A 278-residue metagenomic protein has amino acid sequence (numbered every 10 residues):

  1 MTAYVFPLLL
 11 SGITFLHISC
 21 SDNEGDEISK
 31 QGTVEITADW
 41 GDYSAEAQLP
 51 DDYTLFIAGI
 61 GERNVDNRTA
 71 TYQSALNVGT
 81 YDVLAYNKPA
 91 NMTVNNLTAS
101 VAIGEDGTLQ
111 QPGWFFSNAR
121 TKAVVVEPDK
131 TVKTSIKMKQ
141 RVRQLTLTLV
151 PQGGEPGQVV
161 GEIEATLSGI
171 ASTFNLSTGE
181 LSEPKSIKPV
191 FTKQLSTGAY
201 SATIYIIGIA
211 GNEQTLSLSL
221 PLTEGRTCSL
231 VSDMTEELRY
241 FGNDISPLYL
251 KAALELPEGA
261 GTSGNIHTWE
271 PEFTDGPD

Functional and structural regions predicted by a protein language model:
M1-F6: Bacterial N-terminal signal peptides that target proteins for export
L16-S19: C-terminal motif of bacterial Sec signal peptides marking the signal peptidase cleavage site
S21-E24: Bacterial signal peptide processing site
I28-S29, S135-V142: Conserved "repeat-terminator" motif of extracellular CCP/Sushi domains
G32-D42, L145-P151: A short, amphipathic beta-strand motif
L49-A99, V159-L238: Tryptophan-paired
A90-K133, E224-G259: Structured interaction patches on ligand/partner-binding surfaces of diverse proteins
V190-T192, G261-D278: Short, low-complexity, Pro/Ser/Thr/Gly-rich segments in the mature regions of secreted, periplasmic
